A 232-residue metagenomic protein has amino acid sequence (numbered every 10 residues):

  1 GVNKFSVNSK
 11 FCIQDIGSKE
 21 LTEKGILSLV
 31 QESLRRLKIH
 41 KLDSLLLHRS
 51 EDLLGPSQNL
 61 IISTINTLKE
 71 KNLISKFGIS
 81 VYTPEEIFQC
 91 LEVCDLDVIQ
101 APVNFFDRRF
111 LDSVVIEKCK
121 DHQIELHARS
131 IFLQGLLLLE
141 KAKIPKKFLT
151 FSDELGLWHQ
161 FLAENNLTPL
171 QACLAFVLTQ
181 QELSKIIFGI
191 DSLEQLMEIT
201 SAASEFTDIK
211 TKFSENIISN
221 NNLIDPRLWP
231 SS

Functional and structural regions predicted by a protein language model:
G1-S6, L34-H40, C90-C94, E117-D121: Acidic (Asp/Glu)-rich catalytic clusters
V2-F5, H40-S44, S75-K76, L170: Short acidic capping loops at alpha-helix termini that bridge into adjacent secondary structure
N3-I16, L47: A short, structured active-site edge motif that brings together acidic residues
N8-K10, S44-L45, E125-F132: Non-cysteine beta-strand/loop elements that form the S-adenosyl-L-methionine
F11-L27, L53-L54: Active-site mouth loops of central-metabolism enzymes
L21-L37, V81-Q89, C173: Short, acidic/polar
L34-L53: Active-site groove signature of glycoside hydrolases
S50-I224, L228-S231: Beta/alpha (TIM)-barrel catalytic core signal, keyed to glycine-rich beta->alpha loops juxtaposed to Asp/Glu that bind
